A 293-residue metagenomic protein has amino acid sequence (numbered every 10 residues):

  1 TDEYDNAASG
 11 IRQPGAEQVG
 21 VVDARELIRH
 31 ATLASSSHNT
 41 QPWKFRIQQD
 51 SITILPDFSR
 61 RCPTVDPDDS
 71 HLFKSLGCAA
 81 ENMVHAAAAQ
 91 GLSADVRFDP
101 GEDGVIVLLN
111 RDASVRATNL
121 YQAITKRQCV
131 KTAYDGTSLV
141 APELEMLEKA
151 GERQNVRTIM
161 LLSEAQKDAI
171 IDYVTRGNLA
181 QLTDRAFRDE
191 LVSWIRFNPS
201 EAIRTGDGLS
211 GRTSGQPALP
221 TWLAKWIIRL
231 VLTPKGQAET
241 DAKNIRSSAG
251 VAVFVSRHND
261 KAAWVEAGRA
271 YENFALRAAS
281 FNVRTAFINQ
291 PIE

Functional and structural regions predicted by a protein language model:
T1-E293: Acidic, surface-exposed loops and disordered segments
